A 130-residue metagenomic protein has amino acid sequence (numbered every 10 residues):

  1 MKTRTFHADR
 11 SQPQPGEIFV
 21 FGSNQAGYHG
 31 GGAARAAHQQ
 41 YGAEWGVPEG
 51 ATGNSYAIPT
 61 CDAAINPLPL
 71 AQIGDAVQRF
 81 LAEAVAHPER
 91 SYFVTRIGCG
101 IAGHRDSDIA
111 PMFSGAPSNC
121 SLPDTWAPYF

Functional and structural regions predicted by a protein language model:
M1-F130: Macrodomain-like recognition of ADP-ribose-binding/processing modules
